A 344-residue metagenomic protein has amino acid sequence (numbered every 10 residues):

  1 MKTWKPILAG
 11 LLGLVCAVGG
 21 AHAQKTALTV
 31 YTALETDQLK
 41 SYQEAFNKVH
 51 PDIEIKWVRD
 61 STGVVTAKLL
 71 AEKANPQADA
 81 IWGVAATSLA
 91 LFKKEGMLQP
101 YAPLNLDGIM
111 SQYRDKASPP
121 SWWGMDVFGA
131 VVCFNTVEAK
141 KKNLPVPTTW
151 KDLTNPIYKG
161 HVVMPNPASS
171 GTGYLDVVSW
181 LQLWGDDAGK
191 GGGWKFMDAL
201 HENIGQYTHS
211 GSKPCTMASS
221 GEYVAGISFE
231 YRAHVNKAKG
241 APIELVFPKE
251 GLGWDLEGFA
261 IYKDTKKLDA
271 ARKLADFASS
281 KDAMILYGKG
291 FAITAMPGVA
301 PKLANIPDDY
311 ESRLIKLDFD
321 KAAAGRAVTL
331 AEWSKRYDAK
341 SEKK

Functional and structural regions predicted by a protein language model:
Q24-A90: Early extracytoplasmic/lumenal segment of secretory-pathway proteins
A33, D37-K40, Q77-A78, G83-S219: Extracytoplasmic ligand-binding site segments that recognize negatively charged/polar headgroups
T87-L91, S219, Y223-P242: A ligand-binding cleft/hinge motif common to bilobed small-molecule-binding domains
Q99-G108, W122, K151, A241-G253 (+2 more regions): Short beta-strand->loop
Q112, K195-H201, Y207-T208, K239-K263 (+1 more regions): Periplasmic-binding protein-like
C133-E138, V178-L183, D255-K267, L286-Y287: A bilobed periplasmic-binding-protein/Venus flytrap-type ligand-binding module shared by bacterial periplasmic
I157-P165, A278-A300: Periplasmic-binding protein-like
A304-K344: Extracellular/periplasmic bilobal clamshell ligand-binding domains
